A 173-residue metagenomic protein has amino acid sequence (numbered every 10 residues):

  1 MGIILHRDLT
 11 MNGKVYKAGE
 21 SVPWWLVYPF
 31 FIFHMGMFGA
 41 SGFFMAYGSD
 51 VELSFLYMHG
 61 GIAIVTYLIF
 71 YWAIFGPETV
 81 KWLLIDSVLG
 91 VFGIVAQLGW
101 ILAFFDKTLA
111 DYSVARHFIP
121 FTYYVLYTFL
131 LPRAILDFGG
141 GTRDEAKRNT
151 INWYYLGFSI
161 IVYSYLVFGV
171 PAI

Functional and structural regions predicted by a protein language model:
M1-S41: N-terminal juxtamembrane cytosolic/stromal segments of multi-pass membrane proteins
N12-V22, V51, K107-I119, A134-I151: Membrane-interface helix-loop-helix junctions at boundaries between adjacent transmembrane segments
L26-F31, E52-Y67, S87, S113-Y124 (+1 more regions): Alpha-helical transmembrane segments of polytopic membrane proteins
S41-G60, P77-L83, I101-P120, F168-I173: Membrane-helix interface and helix-disruption motif detector
I69-L84, L130-K147: Cytoplasmic membrane-interface regions of multi-pass membrane proteins
L83-W100, N149-F158: Transmembrane alpha-helical segments of multi-pass membrane proteins
V88-T128, P132: C-terminal halves and exits of single transmembrane alpha-helices
A146-I173: Final/C-terminal transmembrane alpha-helix of multipass membrane proteins
